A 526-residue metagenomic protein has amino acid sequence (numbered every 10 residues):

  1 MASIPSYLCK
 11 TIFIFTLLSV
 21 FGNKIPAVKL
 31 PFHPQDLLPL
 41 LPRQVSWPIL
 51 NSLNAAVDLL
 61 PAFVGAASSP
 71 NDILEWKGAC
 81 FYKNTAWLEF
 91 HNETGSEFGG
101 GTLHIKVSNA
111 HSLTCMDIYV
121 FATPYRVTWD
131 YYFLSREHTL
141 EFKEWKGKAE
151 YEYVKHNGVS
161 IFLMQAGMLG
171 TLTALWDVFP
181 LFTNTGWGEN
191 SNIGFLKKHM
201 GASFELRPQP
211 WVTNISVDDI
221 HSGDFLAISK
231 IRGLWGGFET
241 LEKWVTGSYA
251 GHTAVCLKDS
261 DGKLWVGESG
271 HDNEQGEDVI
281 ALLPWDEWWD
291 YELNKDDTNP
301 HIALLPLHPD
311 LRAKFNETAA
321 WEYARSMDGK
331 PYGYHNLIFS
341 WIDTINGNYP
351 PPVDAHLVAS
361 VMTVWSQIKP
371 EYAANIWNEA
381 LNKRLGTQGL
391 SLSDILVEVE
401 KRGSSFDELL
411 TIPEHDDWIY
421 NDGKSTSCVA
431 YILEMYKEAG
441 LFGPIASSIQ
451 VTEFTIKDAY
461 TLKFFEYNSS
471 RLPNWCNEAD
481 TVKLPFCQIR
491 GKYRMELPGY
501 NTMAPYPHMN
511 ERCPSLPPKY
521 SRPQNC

Functional and structural regions predicted by a protein language model:
A2-K10, F15-C526: Cysteine-nucleophile amide-bond enzymes
